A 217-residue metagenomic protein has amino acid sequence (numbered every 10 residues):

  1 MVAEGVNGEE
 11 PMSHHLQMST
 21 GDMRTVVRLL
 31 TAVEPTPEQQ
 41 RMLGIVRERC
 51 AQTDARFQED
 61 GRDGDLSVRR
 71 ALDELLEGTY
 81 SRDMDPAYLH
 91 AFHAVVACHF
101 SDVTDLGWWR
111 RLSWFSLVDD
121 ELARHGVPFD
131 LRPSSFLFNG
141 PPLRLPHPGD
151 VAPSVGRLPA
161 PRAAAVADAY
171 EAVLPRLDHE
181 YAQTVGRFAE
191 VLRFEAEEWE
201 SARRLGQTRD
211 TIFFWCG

Functional and structural regions predicted by a protein language model:
M1-L205, C216-G217: Acidic (Asp/Glu-rich) sequence patches and key acidic residues that form negatively charged surfaces used
Q207-I212: Short A/G/S/P-biased low-complexity tracts
